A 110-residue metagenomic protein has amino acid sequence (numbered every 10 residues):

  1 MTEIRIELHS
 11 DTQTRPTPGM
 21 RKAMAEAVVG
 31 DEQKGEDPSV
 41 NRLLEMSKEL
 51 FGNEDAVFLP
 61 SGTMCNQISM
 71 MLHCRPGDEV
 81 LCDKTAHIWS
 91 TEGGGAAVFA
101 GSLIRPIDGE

Functional and structural regions predicted by a protein language model:
M1, L8: Pyridoxal 5′-phosphate
I6, D55-V57, D78-V80, L103-R105: Structural motif
P16-G62, K84-S90, G95: Conserved N-terminal alpha-helix of the aminotransferase class I/II PLP-enzyme fold
L50, I68-G77, G95: Glycine-rich loop at the start of a catalytic domain that most often binds anionic cofactors/ligands
C65: Binding-interface segments
L72-S90: Conserved PLP-anchoring active-site segment centered on the Schiff-base-forming lysine
A100-E110: PLP-dependent aminotransferase-class I/II
